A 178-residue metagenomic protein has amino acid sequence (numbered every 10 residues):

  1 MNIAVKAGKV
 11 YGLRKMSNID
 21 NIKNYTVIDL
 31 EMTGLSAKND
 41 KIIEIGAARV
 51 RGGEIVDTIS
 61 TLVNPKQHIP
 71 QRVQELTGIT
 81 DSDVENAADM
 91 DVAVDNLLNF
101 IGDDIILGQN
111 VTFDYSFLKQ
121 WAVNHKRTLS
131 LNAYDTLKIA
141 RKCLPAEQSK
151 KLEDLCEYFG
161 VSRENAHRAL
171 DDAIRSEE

Functional and structural regions predicted by a protein language model:
N2-L131, P145-H167: Conserved non-catalytic scaffold segment of RNase H-like nuclease domains
M32-G34, K138, R175: Short, glycine/acidic-enriched loop or turn micro-motifs at the edges of active sites
F117, I174-R175: Short amphipathic alpha-helical face segments that pack within enzyme cores and frequently flank/anchor catalytic
L131-A140: A short, structured active-site edge motif that brings together acidic residues
D171: Acidic donor-binding loop at a coil-to-helix junction in glycosyltransferase catalytic cores that engages
E178: Conserved small/polar residues in nucleotide/adenosyl-binding loops
